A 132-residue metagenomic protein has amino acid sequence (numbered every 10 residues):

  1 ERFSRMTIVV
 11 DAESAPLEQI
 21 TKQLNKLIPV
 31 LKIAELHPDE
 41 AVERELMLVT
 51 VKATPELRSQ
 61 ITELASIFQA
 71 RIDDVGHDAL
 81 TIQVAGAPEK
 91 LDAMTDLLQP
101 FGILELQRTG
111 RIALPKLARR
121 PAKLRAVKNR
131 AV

Functional and structural regions predicted by a protein language model:
E1-R5, V9-V132: Long, contiguous binding/interaction regions
